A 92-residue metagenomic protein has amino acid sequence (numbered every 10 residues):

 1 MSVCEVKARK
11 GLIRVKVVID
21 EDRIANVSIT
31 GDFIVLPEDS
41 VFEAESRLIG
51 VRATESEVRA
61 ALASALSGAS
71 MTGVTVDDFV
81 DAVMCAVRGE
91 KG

Functional and structural regions predicted by a protein language model:
M1-R23: Structured beta-strand/loop patches that form or line metal/cofactor-binding pockets in enzymes
M1-S2, E21-D22, T54-E57, A69: Generic structural signal for short, solvent-exposed loop/turn connectors between secondary structure elements
R9-L12, L62, V76: Generic hydrophobic/packing signal
K10, P37-D39, D78: Solvent-exposed, flexible loop/coil residues
I24-L62: A hydrophobic, small-residue-rich beta->alpha segment in the mid-to-C-terminal subdomain of diverse proteins
S64-G92: C-terminal structural segments of small proteins and small subunits
